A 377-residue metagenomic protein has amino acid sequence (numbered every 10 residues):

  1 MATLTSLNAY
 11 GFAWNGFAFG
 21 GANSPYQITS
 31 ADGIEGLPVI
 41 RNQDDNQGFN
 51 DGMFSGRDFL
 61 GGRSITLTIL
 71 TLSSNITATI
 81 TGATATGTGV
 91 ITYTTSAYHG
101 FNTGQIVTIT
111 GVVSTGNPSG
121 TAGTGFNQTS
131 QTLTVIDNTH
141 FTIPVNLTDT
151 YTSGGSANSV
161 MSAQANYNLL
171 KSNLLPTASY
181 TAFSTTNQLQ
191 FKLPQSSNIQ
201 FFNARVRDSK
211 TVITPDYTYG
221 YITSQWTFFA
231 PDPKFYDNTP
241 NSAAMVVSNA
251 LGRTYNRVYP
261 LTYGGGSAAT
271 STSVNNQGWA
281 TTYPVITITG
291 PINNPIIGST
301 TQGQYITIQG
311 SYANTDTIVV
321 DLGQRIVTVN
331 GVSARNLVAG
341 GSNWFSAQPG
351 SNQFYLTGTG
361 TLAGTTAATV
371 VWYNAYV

Functional and structural regions predicted by a protein language model:
M1-D44: Polar/acidic, low-complexity leader/linker segments enriched in S/T/G and N/D
A31-T66, R207-D216: Short, solvent-exposed beta-alpha or beta-beta edge segments that form flexible loop/patches at the rim of ligand
G48-S74, Y219-K234, N352: Oligomerization/assembly interface segments of phage tail-like spikes and tubes
F59, T71-S73, A163-N187: Compositionally biased, low-complexity regions
N75-A165: Small/polar beta-strand repeat architecture
I106-G111, T185-Q195, I297-G298, Q353-T357: Short conserved beta-strand and strand-loop elements enriched in small hydrophobics with frequent Asp/Gly
S184-D237: Short beta-strand and beta-hairpin "edge-sheet" elements
N238-V377: Intrinsically disordered, low-complexity segments enriched in serine, threonine, and glycine
